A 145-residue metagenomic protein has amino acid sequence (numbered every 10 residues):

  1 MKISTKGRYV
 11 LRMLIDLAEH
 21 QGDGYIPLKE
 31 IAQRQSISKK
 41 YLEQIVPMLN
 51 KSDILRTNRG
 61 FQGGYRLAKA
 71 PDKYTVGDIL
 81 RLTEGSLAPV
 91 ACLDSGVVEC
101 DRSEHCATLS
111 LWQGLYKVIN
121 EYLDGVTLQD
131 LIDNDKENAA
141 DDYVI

Functional and structural regions predicted by a protein language model:
V10-G22: Short amphipathic alpha-helical interface segments
E19-G22, Q33, K51: The C-terminal cap of the DNA-recognition helix in HTH/winged-HTH DNA-binding domains, marking the helix-to-coil
I26-Q35: A short alpha-helical element within helix-turn-helix/winged-helix DNA-binding domains across DNA-binding proteins
K40: Key DNA-contact positions within bacterial/archaeal DNA-binding proteins
I45-N50: Basic amphipathic alpha-helical segments that dock to polyanions
D53-L67: Beta-hairpin "wing" of winged helix-turn-helix
P71-G96, T108, Q113-K117: Conserved segment of winged-helix/HTH DNA-binding domains
D94-I145: C-terminal regulatory/oligomerization modules of transcriptional regulators
